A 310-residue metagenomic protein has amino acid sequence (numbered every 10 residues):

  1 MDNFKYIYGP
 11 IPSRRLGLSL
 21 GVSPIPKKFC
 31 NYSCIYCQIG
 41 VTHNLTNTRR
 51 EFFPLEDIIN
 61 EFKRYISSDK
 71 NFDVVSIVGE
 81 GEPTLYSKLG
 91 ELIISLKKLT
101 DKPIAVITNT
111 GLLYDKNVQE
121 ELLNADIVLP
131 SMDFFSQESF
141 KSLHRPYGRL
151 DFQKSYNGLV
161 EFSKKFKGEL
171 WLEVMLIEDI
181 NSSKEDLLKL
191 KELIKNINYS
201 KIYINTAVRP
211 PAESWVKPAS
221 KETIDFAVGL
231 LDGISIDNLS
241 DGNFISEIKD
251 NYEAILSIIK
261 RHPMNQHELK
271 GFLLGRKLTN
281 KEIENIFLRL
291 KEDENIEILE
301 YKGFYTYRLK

Functional and structural regions predicted by a protein language model:
M1-L18, N60, S67, S182-K310: Auxiliary Fe-S-binding modules of radical SAM enzymes
R14-D57: Canonical Radical SAM [4Fe-4S] cluster-binding loop centered on the CxxxCxxC motif and its immediate flanking residues
V22, C34, P130, I202 (+1 more regions): Conserved, mostly hydrophobic/aromatic
K27, N44, E82-P83, D179-I180 (+1 more regions): Short strand->helix junction
Q38-T42, N71-V75, F135-S139, L170-W171: Short, basic/glycine-rich phosphate-binding loops at helix/coil junctions that contact nucleotide phosphates
G40-I77, S87-E91: Conserved alpha-helical substructure of the radical SAM core
S76-E82, N109-T110: Glycine-rich beta-strand-to-loop/alpha-helix junction loops that act as flexible
L85-F226: Conserved AdoMet/S-adenosylmethionine-binding subsite of the radical SAM
